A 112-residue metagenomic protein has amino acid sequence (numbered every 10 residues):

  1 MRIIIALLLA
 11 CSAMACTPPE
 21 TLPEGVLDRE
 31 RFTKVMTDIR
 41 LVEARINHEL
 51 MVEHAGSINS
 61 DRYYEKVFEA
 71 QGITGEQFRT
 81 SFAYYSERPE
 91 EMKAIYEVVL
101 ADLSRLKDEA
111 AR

Functional and structural regions predicted by a protein language model:
M1-I4: Positively charged n-region of N-terminal signal peptides that target proteins for export
S12-A15: C-terminal motif of bacterial Sec signal peptides marking the signal peptidase cleavage site
T17-E20: Bacterial signal peptide processing site
P23-E24, E65: Generic secondary-structure boundary/loop-capping signal
G25-I46: Post-signal peptide N-terminal segment of mature Sec-exported envelope proteins
L50-R112: Compact alpha-helical subdomains of small soluble proteins
